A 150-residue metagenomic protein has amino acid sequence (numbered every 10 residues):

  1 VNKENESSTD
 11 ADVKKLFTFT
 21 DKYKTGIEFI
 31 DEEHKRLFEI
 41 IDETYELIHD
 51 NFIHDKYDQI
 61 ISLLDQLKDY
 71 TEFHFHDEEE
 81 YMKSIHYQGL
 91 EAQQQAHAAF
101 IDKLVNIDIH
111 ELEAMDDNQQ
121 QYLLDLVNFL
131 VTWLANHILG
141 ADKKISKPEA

Functional and structural regions predicted by a protein language model:
N2-A150: Small-residue-biased structural context
